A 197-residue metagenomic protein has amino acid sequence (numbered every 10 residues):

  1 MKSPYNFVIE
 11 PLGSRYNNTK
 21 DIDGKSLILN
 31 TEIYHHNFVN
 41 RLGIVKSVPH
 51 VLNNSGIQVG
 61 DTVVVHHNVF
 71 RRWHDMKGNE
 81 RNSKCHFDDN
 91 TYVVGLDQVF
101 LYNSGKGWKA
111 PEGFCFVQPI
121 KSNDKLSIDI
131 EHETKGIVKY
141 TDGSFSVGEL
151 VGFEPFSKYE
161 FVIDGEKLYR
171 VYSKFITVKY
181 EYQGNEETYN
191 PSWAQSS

Functional and structural regions predicted by a protein language model:
M1-S197: Acidic-enriched and Gly/Ser
